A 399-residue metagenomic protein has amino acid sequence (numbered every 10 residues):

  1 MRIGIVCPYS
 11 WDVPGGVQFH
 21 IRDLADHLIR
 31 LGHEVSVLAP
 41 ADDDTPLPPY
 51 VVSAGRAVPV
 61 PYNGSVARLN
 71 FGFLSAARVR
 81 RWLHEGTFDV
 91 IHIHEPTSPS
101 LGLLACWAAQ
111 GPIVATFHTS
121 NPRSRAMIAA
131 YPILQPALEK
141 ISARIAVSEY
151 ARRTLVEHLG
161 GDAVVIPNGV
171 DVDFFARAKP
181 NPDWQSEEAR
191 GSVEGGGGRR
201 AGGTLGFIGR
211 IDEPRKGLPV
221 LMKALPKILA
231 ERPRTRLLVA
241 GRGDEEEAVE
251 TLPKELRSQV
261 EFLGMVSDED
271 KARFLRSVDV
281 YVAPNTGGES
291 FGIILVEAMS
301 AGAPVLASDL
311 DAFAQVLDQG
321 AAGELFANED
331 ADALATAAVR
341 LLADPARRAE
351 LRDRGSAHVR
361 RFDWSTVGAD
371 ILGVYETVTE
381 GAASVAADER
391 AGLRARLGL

Functional and structural regions predicted by a protein language model:
C7-D12, I21-R22, D26-L74, E245: N-terminal strand-loop element at the rim of the active site of nucleotide-sugar-dependent glycosyltransferases
A41, Y150, G169: Carbohydrate-associated surface elements
R153-V156, V170-G195: Acidic anion/phosphate-binding donor-loop and adjacent secondary structure in glycosyltransferase catalytic cores
Q185-K216, M222-P226, L238: Conserved donor-binding/catalytic core segment of Leloir-type glycosyltransferases
E247-E269: Nucleotide-activated donor-binding/catalytic signature segment of Leloir-type glycosyltransferases, i.e., the conserved
V280, P304-A307: Short hydrophobic beta-strand element within catalytic cores of glycosyltransferases and related nucleotide-activated
Q319-G320, E324-A331, R340-A346: Conserved acidic donor-binding segment of nucleotide-sugar-dependent glycosyltransferases
A333, R340, R347-R361, D370-G373: A short, well-ordered alpha-helix in the C-terminal region of glycosyltransferases
